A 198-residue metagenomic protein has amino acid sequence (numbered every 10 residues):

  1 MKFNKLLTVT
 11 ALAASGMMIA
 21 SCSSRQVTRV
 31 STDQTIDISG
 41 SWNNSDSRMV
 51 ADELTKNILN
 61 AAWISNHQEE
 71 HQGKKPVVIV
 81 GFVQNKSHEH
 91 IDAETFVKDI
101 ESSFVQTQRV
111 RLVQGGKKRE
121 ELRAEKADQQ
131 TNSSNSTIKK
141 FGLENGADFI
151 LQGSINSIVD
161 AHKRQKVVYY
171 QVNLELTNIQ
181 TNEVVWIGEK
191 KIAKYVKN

Functional and structural regions predicted by a protein language model:
M1-T10: Bacterial N-terminal signal peptides that target proteins for export
M18-S21: C-terminal motif of bacterial Sec signal peptides marking the signal peptidase cleavage site
S23-Q26: Bacterial signal peptide processing site
V30-E53: Post-signal peptide N-terminal segment of mature Sec-exported envelope proteins
E53, N57-S65, E69, G73-N132 (+1 more regions): N-terminal segment of the mature soluble domain
E53-L54, I58, V77-V83, N132-A161: A short, hydrophobic beta-strand-centered structural micro-motif
N173-L176: C-terminal binding/interaction regions
I192-K194: A short acidic/small-residue loop/turn micro-motif
